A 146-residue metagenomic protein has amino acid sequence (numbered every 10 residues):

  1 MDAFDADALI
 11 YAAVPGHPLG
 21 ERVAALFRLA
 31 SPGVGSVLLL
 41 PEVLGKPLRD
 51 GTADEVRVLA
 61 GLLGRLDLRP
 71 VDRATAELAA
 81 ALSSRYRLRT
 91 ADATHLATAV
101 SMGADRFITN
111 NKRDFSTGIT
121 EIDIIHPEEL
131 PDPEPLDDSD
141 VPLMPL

Functional and structural regions predicted by a protein language model:
M1-G35, P47-V58, P131-D137, V141-L146: Short, well-structured N-terminal submotif of metal-dependent ribonuclease cores
A8, L39, T75, T94-H95 (+1 more regions): Alpha-helix capping/helix-boundary segments
L29-G33, R65-D67, S101-R106: Short active-site oxyanion
V34-G35, P70, T90, T109: Short beta-strand scaffold positions
V37, D72, E128: Residues at the C-termini of beta-strands that transition into short coil/loop
R65-Y86: Acidic catalytic patch
L96, V100-L146: Acidic, PIN/NYN-like endoribonuclease modules and their adjacent C-terminal/linker elements
